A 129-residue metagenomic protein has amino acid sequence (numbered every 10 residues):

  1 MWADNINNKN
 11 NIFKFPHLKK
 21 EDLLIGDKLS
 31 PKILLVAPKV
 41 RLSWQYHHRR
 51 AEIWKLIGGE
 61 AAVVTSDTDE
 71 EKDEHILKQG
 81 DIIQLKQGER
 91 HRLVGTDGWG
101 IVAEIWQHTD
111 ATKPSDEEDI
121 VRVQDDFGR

Functional and structural regions predicted by a protein language model:
M1-L29, H75, I120-R129: A short, N-terminal "cap"/entry segment at the start of jelly-roll beta-barrel domains of the cupin/DSBH fold
L29, R49, Q87-E89: Short, surface-exposed coil-to-beta transition loops
K32-R50: Conserved short histidine dyad/triad with adjacent acidic residue
L35, D67-H91: Short acidic-glycine-tyrosine-enriched beta hairpin
S43-Q45, W54, V63-T65, Q84-L85 (+3 more regions): Short beta-strand His + acidic residue motifs that chelate non-heme Fe in jelly-roll/DSBH and cupin folds
R50, A62, D69-E71, G100 (+1 more regions): Short, surface-exposed beta-strand-loop junctions and turns on beta-sheet-rich folds
H75, R92-R129: Double-stranded beta-helix
